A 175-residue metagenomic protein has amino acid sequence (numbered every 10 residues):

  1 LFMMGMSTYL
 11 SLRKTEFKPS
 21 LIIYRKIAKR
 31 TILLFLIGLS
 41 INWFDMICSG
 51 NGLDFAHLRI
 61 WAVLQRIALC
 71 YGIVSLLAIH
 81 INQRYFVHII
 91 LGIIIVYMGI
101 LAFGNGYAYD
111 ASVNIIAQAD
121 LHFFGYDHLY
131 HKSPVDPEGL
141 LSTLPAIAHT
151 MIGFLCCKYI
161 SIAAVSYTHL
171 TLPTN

Functional and structural regions predicted by a protein language model:
L1-G50, L58: Membrane helical hairpin/interfacial module
M3, I60, L64-G72, L144-I152: Membrane-embedded alpha-helical segments of multi-pass membrane proteins, especially the transmembrane helices
M6-Y9, C70, V74, A78 (+2 more regions): Hydrophobic transmembrane alpha-helices
I27, T31, F35-L39, I67 (+3 more regions): Alpha-helical transmembrane spans of integral membrane proteins, capturing the lipid-embedded, hydrophobic core of TM
D45-F86: Internal, well-ordered domain-core segments that constitute the primary functional module of diverse proteins
L76-I89, C157-Y167: Solvent-exposed interhelical
Q83-I152: Long hydrophobic alpha-helical segments that form multi-pass transmembrane helix bundles in integral membrane proteins
T168-T174: Conserved small/polar residues in nucleotide/adenosyl-binding loops
